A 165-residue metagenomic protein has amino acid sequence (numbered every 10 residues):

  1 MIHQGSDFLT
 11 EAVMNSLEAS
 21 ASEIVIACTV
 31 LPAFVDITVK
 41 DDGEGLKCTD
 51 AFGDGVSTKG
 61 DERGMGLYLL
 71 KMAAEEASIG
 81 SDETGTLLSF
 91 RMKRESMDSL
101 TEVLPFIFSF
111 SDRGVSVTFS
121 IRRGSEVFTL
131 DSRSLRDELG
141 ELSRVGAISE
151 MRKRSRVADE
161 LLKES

Functional and structural regions predicted by a protein language model:
M1-S6: Beta->alpha junction
D7-F8, M14-T101, F106, V117-S134: Conserved beta-strand-loop-beta-strand hairpin that lines the nucleotide-binding pocket of ATP/GTP-utilizing enzymes
V103, D112-S165: Charged, low-complexity intrinsically disordered regulatory/assembly segments
